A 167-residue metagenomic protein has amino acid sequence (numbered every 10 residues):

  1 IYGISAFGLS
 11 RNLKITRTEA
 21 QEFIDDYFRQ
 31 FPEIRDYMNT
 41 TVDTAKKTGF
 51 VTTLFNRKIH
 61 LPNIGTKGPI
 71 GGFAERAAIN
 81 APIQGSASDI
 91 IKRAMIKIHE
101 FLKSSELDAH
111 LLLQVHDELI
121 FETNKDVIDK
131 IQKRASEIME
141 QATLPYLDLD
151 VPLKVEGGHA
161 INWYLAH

Functional and structural regions predicted by a protein language model:
I1-H167: Conserved catalytic core of nucleotide polymerization and phosphodiester-bond processing enzymes
